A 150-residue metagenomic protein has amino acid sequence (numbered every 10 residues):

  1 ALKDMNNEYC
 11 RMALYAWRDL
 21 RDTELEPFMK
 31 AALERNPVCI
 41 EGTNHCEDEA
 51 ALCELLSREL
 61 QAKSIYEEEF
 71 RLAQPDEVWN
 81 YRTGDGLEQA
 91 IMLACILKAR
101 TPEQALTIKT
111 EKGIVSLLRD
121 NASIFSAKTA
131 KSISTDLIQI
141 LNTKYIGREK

Functional and structural regions predicted by a protein language model:
A1-K150: A structural boundary/capping signal
